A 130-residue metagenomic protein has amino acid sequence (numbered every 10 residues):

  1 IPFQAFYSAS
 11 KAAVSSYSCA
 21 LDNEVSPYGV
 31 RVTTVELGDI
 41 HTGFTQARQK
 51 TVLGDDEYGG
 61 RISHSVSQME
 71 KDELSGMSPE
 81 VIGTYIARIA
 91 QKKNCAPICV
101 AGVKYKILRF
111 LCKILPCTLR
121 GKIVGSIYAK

Functional and structural regions predicted by a protein language model:
I1-A5: Active-site loop immediately N-terminal to the catalytic Tyr-X3-Lys motif of short-chain dehydrogenase/reductase
S10: Active-site helix of classical SDR
A13, S18-S26, R31: Catalytic Tyr-X3-Lys helix of short-chain dehydrogenase/reductase
P27-A96: SDR active-site lid
G43-A47, F110, K122: Residues that scaffold the ATP/ADP-binding catalytic core of kinase and kinase-like folds
P97-C112: Short-chain dehydrogenase/reductase
T118-K130: Non-catalytic terminal and boundary segments that flank Rossmann-like NAD(P)-dependent oxidoreductase
